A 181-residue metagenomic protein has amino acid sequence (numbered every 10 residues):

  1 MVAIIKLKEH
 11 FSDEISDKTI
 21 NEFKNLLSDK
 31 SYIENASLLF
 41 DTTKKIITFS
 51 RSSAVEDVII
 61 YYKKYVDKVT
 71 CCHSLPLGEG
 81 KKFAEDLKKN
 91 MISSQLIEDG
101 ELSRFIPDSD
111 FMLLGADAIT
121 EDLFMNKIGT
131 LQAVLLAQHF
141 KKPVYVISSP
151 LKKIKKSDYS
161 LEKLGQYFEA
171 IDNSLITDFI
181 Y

Functional and structural regions predicted by a protein language model:
V2-I97: N-terminal active-site beta-alpha-beta segment that forms phosphate/nucleotide-binding and substrate-recognition loops
H73-Y181: Conserved phosphate- and dinucleotide-binding cores of soluble alpha/beta proteins, encompassing both enzyme active
